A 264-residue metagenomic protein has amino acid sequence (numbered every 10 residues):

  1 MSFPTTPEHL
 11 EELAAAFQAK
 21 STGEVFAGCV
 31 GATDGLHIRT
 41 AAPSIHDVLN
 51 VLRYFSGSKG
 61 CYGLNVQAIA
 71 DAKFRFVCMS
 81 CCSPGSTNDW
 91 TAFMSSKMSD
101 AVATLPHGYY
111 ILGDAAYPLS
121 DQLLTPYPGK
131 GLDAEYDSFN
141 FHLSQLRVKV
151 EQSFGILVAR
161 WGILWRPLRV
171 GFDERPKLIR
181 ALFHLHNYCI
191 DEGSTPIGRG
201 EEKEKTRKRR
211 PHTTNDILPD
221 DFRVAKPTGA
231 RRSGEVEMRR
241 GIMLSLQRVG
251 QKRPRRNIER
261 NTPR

Functional and structural regions predicted by a protein language model:
M1-R264: Short, well-ordered secondary-structure "scaffold" segments embedded in the functional core of diverse domains
